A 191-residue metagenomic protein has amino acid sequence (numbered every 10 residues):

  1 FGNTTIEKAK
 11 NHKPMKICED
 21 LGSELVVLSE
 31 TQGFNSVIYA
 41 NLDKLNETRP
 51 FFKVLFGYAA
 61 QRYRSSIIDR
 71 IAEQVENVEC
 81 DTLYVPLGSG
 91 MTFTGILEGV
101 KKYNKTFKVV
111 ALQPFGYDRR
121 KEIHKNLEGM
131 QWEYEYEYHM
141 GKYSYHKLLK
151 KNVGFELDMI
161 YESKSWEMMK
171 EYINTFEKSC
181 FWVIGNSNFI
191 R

Functional and structural regions predicted by a protein language model:
F1, Y84-S89, E156-Y161: Active-site nucleophile and cofactor-binding loops and adjacent substrate-binding regions of central metabolic enzymes
G2, L28, K53-G57, P86-L87 (+2 more regions): Short beta-strand segments
G2-E79, E133-N152, E156: Small/polar-residue-rich loop-to-helix segments that shape phosphate-bearing ligand pockets
P14, G95-G99, M168-Y172: A short acidic, amphipathic alpha-helical/loop segment
G22, K102, F107-N174: Active-site/ligand-binding loops adjacent to catalytic centers
T48-F51, E79-T82, K105-F107, T175-C180: Short coil/turn segments at beta-strand junctions that form active-site/ligand-binding loops
R64-E137, S187-R191: Glycine-rich phosphate/pyrophosphate-binding loop at beta-loop-alpha junctions
I173-R191: Phosphate-binding loop/pocket of nucleotide- and phosphate-handling active sites
